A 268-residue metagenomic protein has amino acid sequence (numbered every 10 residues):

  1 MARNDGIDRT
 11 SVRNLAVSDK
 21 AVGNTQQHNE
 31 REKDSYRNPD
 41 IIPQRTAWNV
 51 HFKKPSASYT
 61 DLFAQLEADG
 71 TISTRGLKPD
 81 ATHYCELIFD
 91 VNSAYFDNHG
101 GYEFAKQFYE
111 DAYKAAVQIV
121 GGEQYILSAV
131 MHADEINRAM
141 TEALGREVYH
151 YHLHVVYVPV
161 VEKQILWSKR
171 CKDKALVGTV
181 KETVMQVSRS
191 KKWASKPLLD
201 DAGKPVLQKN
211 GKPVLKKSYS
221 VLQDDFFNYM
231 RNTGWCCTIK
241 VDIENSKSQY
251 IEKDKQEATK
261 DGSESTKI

Functional and structural regions predicted by a protein language model:
M1-I268: N-terminal nicking endonuclease/strand-transfer module with a His-rich metal-binding environment and a catalytic Tyr
